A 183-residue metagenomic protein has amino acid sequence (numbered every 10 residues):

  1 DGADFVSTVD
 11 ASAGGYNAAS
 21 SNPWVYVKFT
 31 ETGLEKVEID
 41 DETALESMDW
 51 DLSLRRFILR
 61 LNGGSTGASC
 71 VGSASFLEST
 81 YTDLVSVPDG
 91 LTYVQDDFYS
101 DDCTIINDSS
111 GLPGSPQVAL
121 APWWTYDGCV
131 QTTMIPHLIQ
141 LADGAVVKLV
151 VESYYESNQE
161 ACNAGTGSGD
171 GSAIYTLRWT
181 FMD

Functional and structural regions predicted by a protein language model:
D1-D183: Surface-exposed, beta-sheet-biased, low-hydrophobicity segments with strongly acidic/polar composition
